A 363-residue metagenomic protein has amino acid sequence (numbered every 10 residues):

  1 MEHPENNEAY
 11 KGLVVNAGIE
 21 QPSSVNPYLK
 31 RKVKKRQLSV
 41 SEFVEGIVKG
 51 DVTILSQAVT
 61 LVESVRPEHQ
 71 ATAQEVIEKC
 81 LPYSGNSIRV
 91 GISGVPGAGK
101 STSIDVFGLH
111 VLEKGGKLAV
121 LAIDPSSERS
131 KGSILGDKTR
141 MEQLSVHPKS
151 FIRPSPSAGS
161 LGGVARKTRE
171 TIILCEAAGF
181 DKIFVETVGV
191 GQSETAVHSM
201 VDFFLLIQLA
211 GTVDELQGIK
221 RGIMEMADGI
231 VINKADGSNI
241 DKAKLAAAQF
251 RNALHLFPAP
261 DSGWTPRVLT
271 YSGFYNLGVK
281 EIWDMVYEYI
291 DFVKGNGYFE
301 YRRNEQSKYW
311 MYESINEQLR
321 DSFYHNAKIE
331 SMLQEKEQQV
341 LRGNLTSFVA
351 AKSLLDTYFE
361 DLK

Functional and structural regions predicted by a protein language model:
M1-P82, E330, Q334, A351-K363: Non-catalytic terminal/linker segments enriched in charged/polar, low-complexity residues
S39-S93, A98, T102-S193, M200-I207 (+1 more regions): Nucleotide-state-sensitive switch-loop elements of NTP-binding domains
V40-V44, A98, V231-D236, R267-S272 (+2 more regions): Short hinge/gating elements
L55-Q57, T270, E281-F359: Long, well-ordered amphipathic alpha-helical subdomains in the mid-to-C-terminal portions of large enzyme subunits
I134, T171, A196, M200 (+5 more regions): Alpha-helical scaffold elements adjacent to nucleotide-binding pockets in ATP/GTP-utilizing enzyme cores
T139-R140, L216-R221, L256-P260: Short beta-strand/turn micro-motifs at beta-sheet edges
A210-D241: Flexible active-site lid/hinge loop adjacent to a nucleotide/diphosphate and Mg2+-phosphate binding pocket
G229, A235-G295: Canonical P-loop GTPase G-domain recognition
